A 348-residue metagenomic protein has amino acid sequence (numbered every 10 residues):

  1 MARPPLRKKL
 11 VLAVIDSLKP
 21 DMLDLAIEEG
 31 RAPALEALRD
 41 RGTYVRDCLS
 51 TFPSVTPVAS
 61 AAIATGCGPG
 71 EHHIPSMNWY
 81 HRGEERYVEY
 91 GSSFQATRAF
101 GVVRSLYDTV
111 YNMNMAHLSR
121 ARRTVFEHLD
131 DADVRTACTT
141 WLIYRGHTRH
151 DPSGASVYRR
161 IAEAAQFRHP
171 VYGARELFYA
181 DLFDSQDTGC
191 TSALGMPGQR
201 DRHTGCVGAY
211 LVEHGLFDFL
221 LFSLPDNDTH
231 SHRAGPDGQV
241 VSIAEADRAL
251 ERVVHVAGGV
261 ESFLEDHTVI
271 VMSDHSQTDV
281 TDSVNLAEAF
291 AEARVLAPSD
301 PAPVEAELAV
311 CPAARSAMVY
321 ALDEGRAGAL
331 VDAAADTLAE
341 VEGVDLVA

Functional and structural regions predicted by a protein language model:
P4, G198-L220, N227-V269: A long, amphipathic alpha-helix that forms part of the scaffold/cap immediately adjacent to metal-dependent active
L6, I15, R46, P53-V55 (+4 more regions): Secreted, luminal/periplasmic, and some membrane-associated catalytic domains that remodel anionic oxygen-ester
L12-I15, L49, C138-L142, S223-L224 (+1 more regions): Glycine-rich, histidine-containing beta strand-loop boundary motifs that form or position
S17-P20, P53-S54, P69-G70, L142-H147 (+3 more regions): Short, solvent-exposed loop/turn segments at secondary-structure junctions
D21-M22, Y44-L49, R120-L129, H203-G208 (+2 more regions): Short alpha-helical segments and helix-capping/turn motifs at coil-helix boundaries
D24-N78, A137: Short, structured active-site-proximal loop/turn typified by the sulfatase FGly-forming signature C/S-X-P-X-R
I27-G30, P152-S156, G235-Q239, S283-F290: Short secondary-structure boundary/capping segments
C67-R233, A321, A339, L346: His/Asp/Glu-rich, glycine-adjacent segments that coordinate divalent cations and/or stabilize oxyanion chemistry on
